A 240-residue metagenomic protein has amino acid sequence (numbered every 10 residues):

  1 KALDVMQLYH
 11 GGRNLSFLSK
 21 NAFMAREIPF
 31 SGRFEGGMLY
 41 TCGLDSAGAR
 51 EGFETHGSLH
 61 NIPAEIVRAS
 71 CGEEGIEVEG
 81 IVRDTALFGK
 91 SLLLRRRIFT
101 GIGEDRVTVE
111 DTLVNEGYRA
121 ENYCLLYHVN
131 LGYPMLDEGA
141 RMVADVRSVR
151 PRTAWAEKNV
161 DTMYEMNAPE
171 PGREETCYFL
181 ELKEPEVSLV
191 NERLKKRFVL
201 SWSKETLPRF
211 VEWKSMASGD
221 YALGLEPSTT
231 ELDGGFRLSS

Functional and structural regions predicted by a protein language model:
K1-T108, R119-N122, N130-P169, R173 (+1 more regions): Surface-exposed acidic/polar loop and edge beta-strand patches at domain peripheries
T112-G117: Asparagine-centered strand-capping/turn motif at beta-strand->loop junctions
